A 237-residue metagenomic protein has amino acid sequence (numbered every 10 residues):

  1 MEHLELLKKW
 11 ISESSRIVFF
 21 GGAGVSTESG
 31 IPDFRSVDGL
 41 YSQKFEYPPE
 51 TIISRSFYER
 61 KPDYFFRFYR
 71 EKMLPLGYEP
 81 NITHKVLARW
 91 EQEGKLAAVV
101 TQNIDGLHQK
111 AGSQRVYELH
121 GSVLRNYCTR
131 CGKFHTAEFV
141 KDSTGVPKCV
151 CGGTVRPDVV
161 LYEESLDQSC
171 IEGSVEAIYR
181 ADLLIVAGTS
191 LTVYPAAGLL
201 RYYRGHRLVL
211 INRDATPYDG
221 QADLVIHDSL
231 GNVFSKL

Functional and structural regions predicted by a protein language model:
M1-L237: Conserved catalytic core of sirtuin-type NAD+-dependent deacylases
